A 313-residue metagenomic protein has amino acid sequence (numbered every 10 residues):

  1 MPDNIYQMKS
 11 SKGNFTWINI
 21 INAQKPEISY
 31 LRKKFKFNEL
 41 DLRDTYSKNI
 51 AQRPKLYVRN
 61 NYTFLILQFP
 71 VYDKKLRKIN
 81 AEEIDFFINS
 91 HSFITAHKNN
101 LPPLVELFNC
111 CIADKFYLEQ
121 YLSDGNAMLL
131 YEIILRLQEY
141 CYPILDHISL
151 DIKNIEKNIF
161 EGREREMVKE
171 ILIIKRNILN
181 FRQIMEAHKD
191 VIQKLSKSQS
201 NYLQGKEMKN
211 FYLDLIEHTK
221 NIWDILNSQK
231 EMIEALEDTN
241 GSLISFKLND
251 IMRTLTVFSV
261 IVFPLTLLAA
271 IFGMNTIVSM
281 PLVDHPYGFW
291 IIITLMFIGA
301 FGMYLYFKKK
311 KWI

Functional and structural regions predicted by a protein language model:
M1-K197, L203, D214, H218-I225 (+2 more regions): Peripheral, non-transmembrane regulatory/ligand-interaction domains of membrane transport proteins
Y30, E217-I313: Hydrophobic alpha-helical transmembrane segments and their immediately adjacent juxtamembrane loops
F160, M167, E186, Q193 (+8 more regions): Alpha-helical coiled-coil oligomerization motifs
Q204-G205, A269: Short, hydrophobic secondary-structure boundary micro-motifs
